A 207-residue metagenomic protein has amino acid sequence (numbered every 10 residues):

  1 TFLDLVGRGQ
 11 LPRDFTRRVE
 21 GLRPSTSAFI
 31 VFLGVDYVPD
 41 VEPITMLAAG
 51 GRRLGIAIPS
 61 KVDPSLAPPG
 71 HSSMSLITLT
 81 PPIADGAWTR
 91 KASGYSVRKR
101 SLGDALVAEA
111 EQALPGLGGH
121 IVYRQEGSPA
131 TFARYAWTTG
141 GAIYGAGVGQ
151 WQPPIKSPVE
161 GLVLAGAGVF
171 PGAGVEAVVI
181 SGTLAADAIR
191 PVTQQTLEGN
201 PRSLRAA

Functional and structural regions predicted by a protein language model:
T1-P69, R205-A206: Mid-domain catalytic core of redox enzymes that form a hydrophobic substrate pocket/lid adjacent to a catalytic redox
T1-V6, P68-L106: Conserved FAD/dinucleotide-binding core of flavoprotein oxidoreductases
P12, V38-P39, K91-A130: Flavin-binding catalytic cores
L33, L76, A110, L162 (+2 more regions): Hydrophobic, well-ordered secondary-structure elements that form the walls of internal hydrophobic environments
R53-A57, Q112-P171: A glycine-rich dinucleotide-binding beta-alpha-beta segment and adjacent secondary-structure elements that constitute
P64-H71, P153-P158: Short glycine/proline-enriched loop/turn "hinge" motifs that connect secondary-structure elements and lie
P129, I189-A207: Active-site-proximal substrate-binding core of FAD-dependent oxidoreductases
A167-T193: A conserved FAD-binding loop/helix module that cradles the flavin
